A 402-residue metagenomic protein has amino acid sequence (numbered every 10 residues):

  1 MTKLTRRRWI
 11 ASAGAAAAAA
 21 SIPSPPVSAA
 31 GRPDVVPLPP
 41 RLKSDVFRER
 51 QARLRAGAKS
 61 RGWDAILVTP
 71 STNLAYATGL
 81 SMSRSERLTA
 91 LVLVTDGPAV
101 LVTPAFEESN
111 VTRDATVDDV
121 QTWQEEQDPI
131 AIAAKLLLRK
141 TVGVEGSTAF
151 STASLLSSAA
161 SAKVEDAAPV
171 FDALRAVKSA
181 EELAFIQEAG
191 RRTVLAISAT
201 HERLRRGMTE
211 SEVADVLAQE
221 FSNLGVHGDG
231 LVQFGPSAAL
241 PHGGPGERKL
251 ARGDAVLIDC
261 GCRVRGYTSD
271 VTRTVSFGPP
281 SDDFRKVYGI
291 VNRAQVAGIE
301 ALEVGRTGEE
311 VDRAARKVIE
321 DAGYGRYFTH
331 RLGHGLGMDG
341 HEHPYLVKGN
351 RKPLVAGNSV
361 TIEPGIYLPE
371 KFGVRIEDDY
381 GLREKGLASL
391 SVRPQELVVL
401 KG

Functional and structural regions predicted by a protein language model:
T2-G402: Active-site neighborhoods and metal-handling regions in enzymes and metal-associated proteins
